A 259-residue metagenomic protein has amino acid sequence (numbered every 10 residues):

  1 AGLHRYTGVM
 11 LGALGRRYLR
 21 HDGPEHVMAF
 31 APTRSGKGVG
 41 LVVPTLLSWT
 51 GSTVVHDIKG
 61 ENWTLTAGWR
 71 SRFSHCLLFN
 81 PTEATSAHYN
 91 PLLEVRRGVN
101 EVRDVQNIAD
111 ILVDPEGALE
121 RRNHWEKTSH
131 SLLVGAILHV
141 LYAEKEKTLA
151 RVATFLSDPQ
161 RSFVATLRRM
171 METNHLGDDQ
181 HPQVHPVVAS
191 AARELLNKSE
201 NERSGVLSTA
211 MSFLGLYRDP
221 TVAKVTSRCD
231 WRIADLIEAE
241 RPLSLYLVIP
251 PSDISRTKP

Functional and structural regions predicted by a protein language model:
H4, M10-L11, Y18-P259: P-loop NTPase motor domains
